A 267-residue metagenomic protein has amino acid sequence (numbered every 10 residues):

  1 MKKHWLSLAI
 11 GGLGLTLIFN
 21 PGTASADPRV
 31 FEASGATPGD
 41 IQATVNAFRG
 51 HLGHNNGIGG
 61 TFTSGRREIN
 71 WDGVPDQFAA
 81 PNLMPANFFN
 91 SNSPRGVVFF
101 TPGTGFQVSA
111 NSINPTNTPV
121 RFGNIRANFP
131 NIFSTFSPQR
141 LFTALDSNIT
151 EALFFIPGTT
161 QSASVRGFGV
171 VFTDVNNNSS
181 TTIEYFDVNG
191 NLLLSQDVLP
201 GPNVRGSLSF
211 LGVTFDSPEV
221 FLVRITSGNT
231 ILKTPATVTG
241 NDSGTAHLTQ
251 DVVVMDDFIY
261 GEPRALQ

Functional and structural regions predicted by a protein language model:
M1-A9: Bacterial N-terminal signal peptides that target proteins for export
S7, G22-A24, T150: N-terminal cationic amphipathic segment used for targeting or macromolecule association
A9-L15: Alpha-helical hydrophobic membrane-insertion segments
L15-T23: C-terminal segment of classical bacterial N-terminal signal peptides
D27-Q267: Surface-exposed, well-ordered secondary-structure segments
